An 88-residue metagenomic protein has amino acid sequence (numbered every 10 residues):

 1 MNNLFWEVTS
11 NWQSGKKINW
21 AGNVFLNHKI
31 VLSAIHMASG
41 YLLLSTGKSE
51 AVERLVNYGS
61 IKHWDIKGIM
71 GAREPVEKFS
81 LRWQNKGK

Functional and structural regions predicted by a protein language model:
M1-L4: Helix-loop element at the rim of GNAT/NAT acetyltransferase active sites that forms part of the acceptor-substrate
W6-G68: Conserved donor-binding loop and adjoining core beta-sheet/short helix segment in diverse acyl/aminoacyl transferases
H63, W83-K88: A short alpha->loop->secondary-structure connector
M70-V76: Conserved beta-strand-loop-alpha-helix junction that forms the acyl-donor binding cleft
V76-W83: Short active-site loop/helix that positions an aromatic residue
